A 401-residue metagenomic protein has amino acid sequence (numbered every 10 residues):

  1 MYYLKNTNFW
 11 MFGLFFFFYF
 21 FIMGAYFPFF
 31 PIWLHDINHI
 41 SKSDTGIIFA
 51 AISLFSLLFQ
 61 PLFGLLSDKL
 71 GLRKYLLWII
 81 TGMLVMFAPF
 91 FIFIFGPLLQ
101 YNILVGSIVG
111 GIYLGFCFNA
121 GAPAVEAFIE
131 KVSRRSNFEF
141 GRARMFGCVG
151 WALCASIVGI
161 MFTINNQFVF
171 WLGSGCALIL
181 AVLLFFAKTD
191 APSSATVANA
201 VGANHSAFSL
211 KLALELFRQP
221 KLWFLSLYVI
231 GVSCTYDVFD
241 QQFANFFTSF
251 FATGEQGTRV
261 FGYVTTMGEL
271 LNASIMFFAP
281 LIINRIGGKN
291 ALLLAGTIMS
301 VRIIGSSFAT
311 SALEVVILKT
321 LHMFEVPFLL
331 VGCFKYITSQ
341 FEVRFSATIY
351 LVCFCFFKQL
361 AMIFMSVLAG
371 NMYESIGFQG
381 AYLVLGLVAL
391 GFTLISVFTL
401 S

Functional and structural regions predicted by a protein language model:
M1-N6, A187-S226, A252-T253: Juxtamembrane intracellular "pre-TM" segments in multi-pass secondary transporters
Y2-S53, L57, L222-V229, S233-F250: Helix-loop boundary and gating motifs at the non-cytosolic
I47-L65, Y263-F278: Central cavity-lining transmembrane alpha-helices of secondary-active solute carriers, predominantly the Major
L58-L72, F162, I275-G288, Y373-E374: Helix-to-loop junctions at the C-terminal end of transmembrane segments in multipass secondary transporters
R73-K74, I160-A177, G370-G391: A membrane-interface helix-boundary motif in multi-pass transporters
Y75-F90, N290-G305: Structural signature of the two symmetry-related core transmembrane helices
G110-G147: Cytoplasmic helix-loop-helix junction between adjacent transmembrane helices in 12-TM secondary transporters
R344-S375: A late C-terminal transmembrane helix in Major Facilitator Superfamily
